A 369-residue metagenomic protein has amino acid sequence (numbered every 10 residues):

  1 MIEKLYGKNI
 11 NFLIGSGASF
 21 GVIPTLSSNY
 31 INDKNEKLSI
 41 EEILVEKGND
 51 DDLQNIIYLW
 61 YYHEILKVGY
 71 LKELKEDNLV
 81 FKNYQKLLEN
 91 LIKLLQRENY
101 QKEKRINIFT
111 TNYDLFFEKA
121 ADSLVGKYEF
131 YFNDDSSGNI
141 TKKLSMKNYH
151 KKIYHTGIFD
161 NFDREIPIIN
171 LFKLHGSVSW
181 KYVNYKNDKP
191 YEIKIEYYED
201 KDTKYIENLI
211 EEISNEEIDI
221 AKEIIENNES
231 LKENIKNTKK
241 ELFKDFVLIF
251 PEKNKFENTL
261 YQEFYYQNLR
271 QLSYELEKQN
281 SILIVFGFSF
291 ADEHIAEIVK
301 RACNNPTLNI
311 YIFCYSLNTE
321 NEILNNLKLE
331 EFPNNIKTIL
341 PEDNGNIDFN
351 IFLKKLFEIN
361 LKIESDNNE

Functional and structural regions predicted by a protein language model:
M1, K86-L94, N148-I158, L260-Q271: A Trp-anchored, charged/polar loop motif used as the substrate-binding/catalytic surface of acyl/ester-handling
M1-D135, K181: Gly/serine-rich nucleotide phosphate-binding loop at the start of the catalytic core of nucleotide/ADP-ribose-handling
M1-F12, A18-F20, Q96-R97, E217-K236 (+2 more regions): SIR2/sirtuin-family catalytic core signature
G21, Y100-F250: Extended, H/D-rich, highly charged conserved domains that either
N29-L38, V125-N133, E192-I195, Q279-I282 (+1 more regions): Compositionally biased, low-complexity linear motifs
G48, D52, K75-K82, I108 (+6 more regions): Alpha-helix boundary/N-cap detector
G69-E76, K239-E257: Active-site-proximal helix-loop elements at catalytic-domain edges
D77, E103-T111, R164, T259-Q262 (+1 more regions): Short, charged/polar micro-motifs that form catalytic or ligand-binding hotspots
